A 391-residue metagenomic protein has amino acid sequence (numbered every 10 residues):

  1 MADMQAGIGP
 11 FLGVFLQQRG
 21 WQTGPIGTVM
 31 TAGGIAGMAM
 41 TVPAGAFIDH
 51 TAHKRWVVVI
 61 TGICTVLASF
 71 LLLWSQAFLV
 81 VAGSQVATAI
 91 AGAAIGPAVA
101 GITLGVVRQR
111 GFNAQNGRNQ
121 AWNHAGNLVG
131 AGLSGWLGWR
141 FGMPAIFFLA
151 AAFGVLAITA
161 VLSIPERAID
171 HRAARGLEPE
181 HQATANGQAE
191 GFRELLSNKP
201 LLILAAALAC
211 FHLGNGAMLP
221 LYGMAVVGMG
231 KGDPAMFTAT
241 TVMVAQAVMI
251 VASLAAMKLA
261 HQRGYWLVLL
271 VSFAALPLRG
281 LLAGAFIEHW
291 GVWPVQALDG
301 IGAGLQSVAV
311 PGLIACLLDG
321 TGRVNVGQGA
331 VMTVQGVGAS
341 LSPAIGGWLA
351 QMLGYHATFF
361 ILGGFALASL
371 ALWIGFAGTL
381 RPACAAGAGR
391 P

Functional and structural regions predicted by a protein language model:
M1-G34, L202-I203, A207, H212-V226: Helix-loop boundary and gating motifs at the non-cytosolic
Q22-A32, G230-Q246, V326-G329: Loop-to-transmembrane helix entry
A39-H53, G138, A252-G264: Helix-to-loop junctions at the C-terminal end of transmembrane segments in multipass secondary transporters
W56-F70, A151, L267-L281: Structural signature of the two symmetry-related core transmembrane helices
V86-A125: Cytoplasmic helix-loop-helix junction between adjacent transmembrane helices in 12-TM secondary transporters
A145-S163, F359-G375: Symmetry-related core transmembrane helices of the 12-TM Major Facilitator Superfamily/SLC fold
A168-L204, R390-P391: Juxtamembrane intracellular "pre-TM" segments in multi-pass secondary transporters
R323-Q351: A late C-terminal transmembrane helix in Major Facilitator Superfamily
